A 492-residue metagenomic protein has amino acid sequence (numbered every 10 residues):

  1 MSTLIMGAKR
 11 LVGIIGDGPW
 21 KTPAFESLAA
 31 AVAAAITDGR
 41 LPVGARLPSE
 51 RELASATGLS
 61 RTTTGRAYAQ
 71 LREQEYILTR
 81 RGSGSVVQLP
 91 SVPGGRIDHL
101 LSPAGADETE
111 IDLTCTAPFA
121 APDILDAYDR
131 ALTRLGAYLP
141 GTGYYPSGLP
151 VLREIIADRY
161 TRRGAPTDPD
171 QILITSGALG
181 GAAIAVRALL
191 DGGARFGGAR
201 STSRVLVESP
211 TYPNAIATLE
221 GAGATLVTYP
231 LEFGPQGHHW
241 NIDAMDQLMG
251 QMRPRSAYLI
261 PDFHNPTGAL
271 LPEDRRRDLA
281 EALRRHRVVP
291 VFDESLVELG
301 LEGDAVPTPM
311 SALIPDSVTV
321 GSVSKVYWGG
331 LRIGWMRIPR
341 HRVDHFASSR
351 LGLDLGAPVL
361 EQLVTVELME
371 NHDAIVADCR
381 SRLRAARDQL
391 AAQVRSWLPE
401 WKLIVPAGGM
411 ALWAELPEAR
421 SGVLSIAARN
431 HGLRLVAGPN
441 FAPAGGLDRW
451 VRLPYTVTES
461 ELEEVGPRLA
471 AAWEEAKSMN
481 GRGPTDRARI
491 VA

Functional and structural regions predicted by a protein language model:
M1-T133, G141, P150, E154 (+10 more regions): N-terminal basic, amphipathic alpha-helical segments
A33, A414-R452, E459-P467: Conserved C-terminal alpha-helix-loop-beta "cap" of PLP-dependent enzymes that closes/shapes the active-site mouth
L78-R80, T167, L435: Short beta-strand "wing" residues that participate in macromolecule-binding interfaces
L139-H286, E298-I314, L462, A476-K477 (+1 more regions): Conserved core of the PLP fold type I
T211, L383-A391, W401-E415: Conserved glycine-rich beta-strand-loop-beta hairpin in the small C-terminal domain of fold type I
A305-S324, D344-S348, V451-R452: Conserved active-site segment immediately N-terminal to the catalytic lysine that forms the internal aldimine
G321-S381: Conserved core segment of the aminotransferase class I/II
